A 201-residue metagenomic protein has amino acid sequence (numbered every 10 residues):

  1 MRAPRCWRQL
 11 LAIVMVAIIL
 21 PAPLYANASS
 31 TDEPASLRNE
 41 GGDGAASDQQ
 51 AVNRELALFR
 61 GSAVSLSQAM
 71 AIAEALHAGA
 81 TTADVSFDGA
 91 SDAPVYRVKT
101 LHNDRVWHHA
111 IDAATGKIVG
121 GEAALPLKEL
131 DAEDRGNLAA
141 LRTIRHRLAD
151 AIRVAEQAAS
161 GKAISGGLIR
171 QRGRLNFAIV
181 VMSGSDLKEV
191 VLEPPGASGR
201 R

Functional and structural regions predicted by a protein language model:
R2-R201: Long, terminal "pre-/pro-" and other extracytoplasmic accessory regions that lie outside the mature folded/catalytic
